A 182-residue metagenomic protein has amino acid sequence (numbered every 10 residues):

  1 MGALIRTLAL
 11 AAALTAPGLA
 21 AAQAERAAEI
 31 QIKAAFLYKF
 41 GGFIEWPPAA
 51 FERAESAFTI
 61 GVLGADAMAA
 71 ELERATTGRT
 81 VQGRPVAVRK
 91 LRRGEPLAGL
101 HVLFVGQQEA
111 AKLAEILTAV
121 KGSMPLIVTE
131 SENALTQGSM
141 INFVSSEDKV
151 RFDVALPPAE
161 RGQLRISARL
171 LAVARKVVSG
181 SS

Functional and structural regions predicted by a protein language model:
G2-A11, P17-S182: Short hydrophobic alpha-helices and adjacent helix-cap/hinge residues
